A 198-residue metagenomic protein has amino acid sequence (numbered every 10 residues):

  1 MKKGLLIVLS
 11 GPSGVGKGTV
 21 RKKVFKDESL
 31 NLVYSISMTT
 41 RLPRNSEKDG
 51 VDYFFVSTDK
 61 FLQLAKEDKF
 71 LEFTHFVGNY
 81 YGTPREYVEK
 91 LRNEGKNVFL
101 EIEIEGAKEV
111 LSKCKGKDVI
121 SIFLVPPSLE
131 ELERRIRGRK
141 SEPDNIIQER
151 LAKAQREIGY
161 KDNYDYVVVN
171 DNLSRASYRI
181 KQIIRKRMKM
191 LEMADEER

Functional and structural regions predicted by a protein language model:
M1-G4: Phosphate-binding P-loop
L6-S10: Short hydrophobic/aromatic beta-strand immediately N-terminal to the Walker A/P-loop
G11, G16: Conserved glycine(s) of the Walker
K17, G106-K108, A176-S177: Short, well-ordered alpha-helical microsegments
G18, K22-K69: N-terminal phosphate/diphosphate-binding loop that engages ATP/GTP or pyrophosphate donors across diverse enzyme folds
F54-V56, G82, E101, V167: Short aromatic/basic micro-patch
K60-K69, T83-K140, I184: ATP-dependent NMP and nucleoside kinases share a basic, alpha-helical "lid"
G138-E142, R156-R198: NTP-dependent small-molecule kinase module
